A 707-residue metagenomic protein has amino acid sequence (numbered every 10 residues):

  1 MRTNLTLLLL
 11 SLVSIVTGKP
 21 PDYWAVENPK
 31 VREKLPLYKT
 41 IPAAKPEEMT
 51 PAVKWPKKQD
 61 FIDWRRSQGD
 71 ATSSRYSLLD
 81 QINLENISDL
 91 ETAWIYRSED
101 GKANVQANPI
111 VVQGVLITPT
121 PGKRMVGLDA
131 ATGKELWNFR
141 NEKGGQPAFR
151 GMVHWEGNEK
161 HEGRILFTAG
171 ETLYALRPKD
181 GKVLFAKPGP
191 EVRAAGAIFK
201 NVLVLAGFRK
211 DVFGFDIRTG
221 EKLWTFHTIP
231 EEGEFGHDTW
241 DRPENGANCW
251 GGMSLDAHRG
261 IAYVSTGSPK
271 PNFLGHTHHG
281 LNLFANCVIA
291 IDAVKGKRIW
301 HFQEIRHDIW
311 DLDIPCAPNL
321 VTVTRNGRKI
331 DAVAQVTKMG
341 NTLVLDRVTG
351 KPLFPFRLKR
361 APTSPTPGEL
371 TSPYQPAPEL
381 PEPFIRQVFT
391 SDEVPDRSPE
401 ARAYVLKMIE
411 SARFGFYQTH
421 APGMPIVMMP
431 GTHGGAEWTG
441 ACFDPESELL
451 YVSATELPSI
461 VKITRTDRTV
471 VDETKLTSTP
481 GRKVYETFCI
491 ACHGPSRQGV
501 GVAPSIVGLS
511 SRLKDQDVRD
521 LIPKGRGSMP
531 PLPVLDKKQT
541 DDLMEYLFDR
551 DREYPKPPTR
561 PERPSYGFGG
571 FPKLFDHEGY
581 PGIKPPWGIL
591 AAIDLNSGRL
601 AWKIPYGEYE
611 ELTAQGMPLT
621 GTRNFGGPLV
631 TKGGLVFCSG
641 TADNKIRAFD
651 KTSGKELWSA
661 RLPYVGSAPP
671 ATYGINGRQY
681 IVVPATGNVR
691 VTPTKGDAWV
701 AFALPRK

Functional and structural regions predicted by a protein language model:
G18-L78, P367-L406, P557-Y566: N-terminal pre-domain segments of enzymes
W64-Q68, K102-R124, Q146-L173, E191-V212 (+9 more regions): Repeat-blade elements of multi-bladed beta-propeller folds
W94-D100, R140-P147, T225-P243, R298-D311 (+5 more regions): Surface-exposed loop and turn segments in beta-propeller and other repeat-based domains that flank or scaffold
D129-T132, R177-D180, I217-T219, A293-K295 (+4 more regions): Short loop/turn segments that connect beta-strands within beta-propeller blades
I261, T474-T479, K483-A491, P495-P555 (+2 more regions): Extracytoplasmic electron-transfer domains, predominantly the class I c-type cytochrome c fold
I305-A317, K359-T363, M424, M428-T439 (+2 more regions): Conserved blade-ending motifs and adjacent loop-strand segments that build the rim/top face of beta-propeller domains
E446-S453, L457-T464, P670-K707: Blade-level signature of beta-propeller repeat domains, shared across WD40, Kelch, NHL, RCC1 and BNR/Asp-box propellers
G567-G570, K603-W658: Generic long, charged, amphipathic alpha-helical segments
